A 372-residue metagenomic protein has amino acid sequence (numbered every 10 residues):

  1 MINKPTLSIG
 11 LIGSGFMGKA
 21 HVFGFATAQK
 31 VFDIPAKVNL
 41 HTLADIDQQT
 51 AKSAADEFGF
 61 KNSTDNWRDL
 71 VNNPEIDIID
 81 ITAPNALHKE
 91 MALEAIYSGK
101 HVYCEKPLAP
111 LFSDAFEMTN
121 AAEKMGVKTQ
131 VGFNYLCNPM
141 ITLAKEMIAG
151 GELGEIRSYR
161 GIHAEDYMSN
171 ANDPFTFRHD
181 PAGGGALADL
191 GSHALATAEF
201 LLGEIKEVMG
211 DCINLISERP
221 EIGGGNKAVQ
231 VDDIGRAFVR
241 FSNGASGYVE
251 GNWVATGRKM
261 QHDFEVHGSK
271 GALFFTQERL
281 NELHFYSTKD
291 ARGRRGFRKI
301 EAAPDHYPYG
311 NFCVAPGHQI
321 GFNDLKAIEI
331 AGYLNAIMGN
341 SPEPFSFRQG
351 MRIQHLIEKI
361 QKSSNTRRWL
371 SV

Functional and structural regions predicted by a protein language model:
M1-F58: N-terminal Rossmann-like dinucleotide-binding module
K4, G154-S158, K362-V372: C-terminal capping/lid region of NAD(P)-dependent oxidoreductase domains
K37-L40, A336-I353: Glycine- and charged-residue-rich phosphate/anionic-cofactor binding loop of Rossmann-like
I78-C137, G151: Beta-strand-loop-alpha-helix segment that lines the small-molecule cofactor/substrate pocket of alpha/beta enzymes
C104, T129-V131, R160, V249 (+1 more regions): Hydrophobic residues in well-ordered beta-strands that form the structural core
N134, P220-G223, K227-A228, R236-F241 (+3 more regions): C-terminal glycine/acidic-rich active-site capping loop/insertion
Y135-V229, L283, R367: Predominantly a Rossmann-like dinucleotide-binding segment in NAD(P)-dependent oxidoreductases
F200-E207, C212-L215, N226-N281: Glycine-rich, aromatic-lined ligand/substrate-binding cores of catalytic and carbohydrate-binding domains
